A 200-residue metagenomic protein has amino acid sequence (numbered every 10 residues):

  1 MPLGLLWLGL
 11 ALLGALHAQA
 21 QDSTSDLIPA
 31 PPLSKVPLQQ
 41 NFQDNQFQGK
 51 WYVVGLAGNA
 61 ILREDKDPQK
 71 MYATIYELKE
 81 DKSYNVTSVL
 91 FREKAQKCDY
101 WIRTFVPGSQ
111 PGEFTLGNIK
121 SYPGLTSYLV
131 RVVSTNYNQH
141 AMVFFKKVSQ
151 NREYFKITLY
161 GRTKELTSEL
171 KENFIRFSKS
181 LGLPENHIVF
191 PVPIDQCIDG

Functional and structural regions predicted by a protein language model:
M1-G200: A beta-rich soluble binding module of mature secreted/lumenal proteins
